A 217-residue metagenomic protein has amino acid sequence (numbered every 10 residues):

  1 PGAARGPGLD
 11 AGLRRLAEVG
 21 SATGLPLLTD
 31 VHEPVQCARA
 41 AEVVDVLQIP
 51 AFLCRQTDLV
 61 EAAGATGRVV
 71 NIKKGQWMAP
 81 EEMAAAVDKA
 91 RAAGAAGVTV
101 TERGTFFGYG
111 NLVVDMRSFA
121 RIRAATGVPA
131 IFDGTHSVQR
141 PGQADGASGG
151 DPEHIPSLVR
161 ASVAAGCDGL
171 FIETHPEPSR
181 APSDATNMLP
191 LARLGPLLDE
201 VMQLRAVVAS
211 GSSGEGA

Functional and structural regions predicted by a protein language model:
P1-D10, T174-M188: Glycine-rich, proline-tolerant flexible connector loops at the mouths of alpha/beta enzymes
P1-P7, P26-D30, P50-A51, G108-Y109 (+1 more regions): Active-site mouth loops of central-metabolism enzymes
P1-Q48, Q56-L59: N-terminal active-site wall of soluble small-molecule enzyme domains
A11, L53-D58, E82-A85, V114-D115: Active-site glycine-rich loop that binds ribose-phosphate moieties when present
R14-S21, G64, V87-R91, A120-A124 (+1 more regions): Surface-exposed amphipathic alpha-helices with a cationic face
G24-E33, D45-D58, V69-P80, V98-G104: Catalytic beta/alpha-barrel core
T66-T174: Catalytic alpha/beta core domains of metabolic enzymes, predominantly
E177-S210: C-terminal helical cap(s) of enzyme catalytic domains, especially alpha/beta-barrels
